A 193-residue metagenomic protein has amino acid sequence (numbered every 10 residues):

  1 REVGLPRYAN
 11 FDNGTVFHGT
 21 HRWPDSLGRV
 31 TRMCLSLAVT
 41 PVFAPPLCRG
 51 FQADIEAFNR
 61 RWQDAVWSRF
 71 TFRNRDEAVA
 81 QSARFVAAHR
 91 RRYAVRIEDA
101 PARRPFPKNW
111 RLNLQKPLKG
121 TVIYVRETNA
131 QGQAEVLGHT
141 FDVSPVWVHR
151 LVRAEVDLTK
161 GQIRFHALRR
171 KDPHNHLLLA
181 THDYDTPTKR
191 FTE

Functional and structural regions predicted by a protein language model:
R1-E77, A88, A180-T192: RNase H-like DDE/DDD metal-dependent nuclease/strand-transfer catalytic core used by mobile genetic elements
V86-E193: C-terminal, beta-rich DNA-binding module of retroviral/retroelements integrases
